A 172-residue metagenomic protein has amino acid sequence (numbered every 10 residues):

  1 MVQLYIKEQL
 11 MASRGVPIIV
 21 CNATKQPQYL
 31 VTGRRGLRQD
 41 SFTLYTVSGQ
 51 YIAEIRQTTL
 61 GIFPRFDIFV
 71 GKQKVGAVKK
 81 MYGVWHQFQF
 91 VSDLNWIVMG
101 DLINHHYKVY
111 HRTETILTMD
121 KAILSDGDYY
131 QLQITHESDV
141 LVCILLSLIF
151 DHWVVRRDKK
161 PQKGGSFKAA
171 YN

Functional and structural regions predicted by a protein language model:
M1-N172: Intrinsically disordered, low-complexity proline/glycine-rich segments
